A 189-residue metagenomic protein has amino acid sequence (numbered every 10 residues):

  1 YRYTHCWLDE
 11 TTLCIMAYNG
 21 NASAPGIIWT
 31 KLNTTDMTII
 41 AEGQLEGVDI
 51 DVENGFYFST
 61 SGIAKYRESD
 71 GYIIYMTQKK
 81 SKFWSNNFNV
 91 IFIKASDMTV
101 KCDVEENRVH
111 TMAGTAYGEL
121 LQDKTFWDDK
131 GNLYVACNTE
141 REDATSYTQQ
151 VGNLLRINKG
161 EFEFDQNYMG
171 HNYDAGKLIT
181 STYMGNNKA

Functional and structural regions predicted by a protein language model:
Y1, T38-N54, V100-A113, K159 (+1 more regions): Beta-propeller fold detector
Y1-I63: Asp-box/WD-like beta-propeller blade repeats and closely related beta-sheet repeat scaffolds
R2-E10, I50-K65, T111-T125, N172-N186: Repeated scaffold domains used in trafficking and secretory/extracellular systems, primarily beta-propellers
C6-C14, T34-T35, Y66-I73, A95-D97 (+3 more regions): Short, solvent-exposed coil/turn segments at beta-strand boundaries
T11-W29, G71-N87, V135-V151: Short, conserved, GDST-rich strand-edge loop motifs in beta-rich repeat architectures
G26-D36, S85-T99, Q149-E161: Beta-propeller blade signature
E46-H110: Solenoidal tandem-repeat scaffolds enriched in leucines and small polar residues
K130-A189: Long, well-ordered mid-to-C-terminal structural blocks that present hydrophobic/aromatic surfaces
